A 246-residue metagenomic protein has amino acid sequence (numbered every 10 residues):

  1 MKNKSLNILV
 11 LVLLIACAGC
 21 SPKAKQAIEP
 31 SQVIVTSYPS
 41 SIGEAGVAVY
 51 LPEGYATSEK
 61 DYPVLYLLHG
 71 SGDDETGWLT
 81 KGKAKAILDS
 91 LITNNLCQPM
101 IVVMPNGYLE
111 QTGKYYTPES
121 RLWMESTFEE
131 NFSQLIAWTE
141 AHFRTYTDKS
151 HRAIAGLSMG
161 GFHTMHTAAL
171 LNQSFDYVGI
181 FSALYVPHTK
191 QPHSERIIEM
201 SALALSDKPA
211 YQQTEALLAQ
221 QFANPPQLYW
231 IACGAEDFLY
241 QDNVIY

Functional and structural regions predicted by a protein language model:
K4-L11: Sec-dependent signal peptide recognition, specifically the positively charged N-region followed immediately by
L13-L14, L68: Generic leucine side-chain signal with a strong bias for well-ordered alpha-helical environments
A16-G19: C-terminal motif of bacterial Sec signal peptides marking the signal peptidase cleavage site
K23-Y246: Non-catalytic cap/lid and distal C-terminal segments of serine-dependent acyl enzymes
